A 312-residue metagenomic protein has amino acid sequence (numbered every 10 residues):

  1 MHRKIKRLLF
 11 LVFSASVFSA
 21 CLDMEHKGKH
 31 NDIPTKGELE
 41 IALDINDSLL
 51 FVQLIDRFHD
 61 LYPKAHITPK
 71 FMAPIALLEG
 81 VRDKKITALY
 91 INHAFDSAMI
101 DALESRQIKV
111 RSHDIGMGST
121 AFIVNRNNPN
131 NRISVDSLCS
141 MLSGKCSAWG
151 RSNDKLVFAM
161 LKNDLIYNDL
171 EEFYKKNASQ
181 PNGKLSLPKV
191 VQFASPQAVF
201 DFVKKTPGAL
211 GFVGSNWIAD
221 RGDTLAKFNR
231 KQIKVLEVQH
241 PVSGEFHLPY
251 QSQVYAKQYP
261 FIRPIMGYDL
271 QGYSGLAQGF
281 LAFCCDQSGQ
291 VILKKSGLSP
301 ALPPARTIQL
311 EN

Functional and structural regions predicted by a protein language model:
M1-S19: Sec-dependent bacterial lipoprotein signal peptides
C21-K70, P74-I75, E79-R82, G116 (+1 more regions): Exported/periplasmic ABC-transporter solute-binding proteins
I75-R106, R221-D223: Pocket-flanking alpha-helical
Y90-H113, H240-F246, S252-Q253: Acidic, polar ligand-binding/catalytic clefts
A121: Basic (Lys/Arg-enriched) interaction patch that binds polyanionic ligands
